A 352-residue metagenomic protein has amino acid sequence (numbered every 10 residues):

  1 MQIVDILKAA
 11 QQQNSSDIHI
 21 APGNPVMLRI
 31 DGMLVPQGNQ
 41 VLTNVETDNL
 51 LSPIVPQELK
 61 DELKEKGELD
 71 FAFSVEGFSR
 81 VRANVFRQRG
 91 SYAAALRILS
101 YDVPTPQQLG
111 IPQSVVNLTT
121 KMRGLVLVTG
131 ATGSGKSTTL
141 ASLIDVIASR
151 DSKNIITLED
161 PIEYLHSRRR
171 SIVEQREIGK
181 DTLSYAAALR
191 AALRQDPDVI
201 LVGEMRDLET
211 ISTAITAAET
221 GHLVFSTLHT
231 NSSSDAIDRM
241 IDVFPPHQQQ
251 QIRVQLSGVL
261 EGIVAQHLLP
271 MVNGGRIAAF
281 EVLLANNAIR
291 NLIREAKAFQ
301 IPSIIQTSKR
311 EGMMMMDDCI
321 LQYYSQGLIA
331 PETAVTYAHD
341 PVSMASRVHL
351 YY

Functional and structural regions predicted by a protein language model:
M1-Y352: Short, flexible helix-loop junctions that flank or precede catalytic/ligand sites
